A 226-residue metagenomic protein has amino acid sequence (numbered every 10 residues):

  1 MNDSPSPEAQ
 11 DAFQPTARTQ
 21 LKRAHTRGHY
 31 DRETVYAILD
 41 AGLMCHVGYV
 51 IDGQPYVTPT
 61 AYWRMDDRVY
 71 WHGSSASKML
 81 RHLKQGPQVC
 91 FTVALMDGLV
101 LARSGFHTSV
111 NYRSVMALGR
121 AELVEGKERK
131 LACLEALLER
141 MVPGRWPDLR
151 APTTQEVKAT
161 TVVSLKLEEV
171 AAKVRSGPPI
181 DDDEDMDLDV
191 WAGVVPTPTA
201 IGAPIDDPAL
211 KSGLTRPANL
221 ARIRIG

Functional and structural regions predicted by a protein language model:
M1-T19, E125, R129-G226: C-terminal edge-of-domain segments
P5, A9-Q10, S75-A136: Short, structured beta-strand-loop surface elements
P15-Y70, R81: An N-terminal domain-cap segment
I38-L39, L83, L137, L165: A generic structural signal for nonpolar/aromatic side chains embedded in well-ordered alpha-helices
L43-C45, V89, T160-V163: Structural beta-strand/beta-sheet cores of well-ordered domains, especially the beta-sheet scaffolds that support
R68, Q88, S114, R120 (+2 more regions): Structural motif
